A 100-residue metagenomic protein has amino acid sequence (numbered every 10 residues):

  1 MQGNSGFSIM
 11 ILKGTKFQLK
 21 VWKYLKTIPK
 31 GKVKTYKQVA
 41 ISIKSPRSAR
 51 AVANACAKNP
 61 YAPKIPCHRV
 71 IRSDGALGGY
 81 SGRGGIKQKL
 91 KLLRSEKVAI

Functional and structural regions predicted by a protein language model:
G3-I100: Nucleic acid-binding interface residues in structured DNA/RNA-binding domains, emphasizing the DNA-engaging scaffolds
